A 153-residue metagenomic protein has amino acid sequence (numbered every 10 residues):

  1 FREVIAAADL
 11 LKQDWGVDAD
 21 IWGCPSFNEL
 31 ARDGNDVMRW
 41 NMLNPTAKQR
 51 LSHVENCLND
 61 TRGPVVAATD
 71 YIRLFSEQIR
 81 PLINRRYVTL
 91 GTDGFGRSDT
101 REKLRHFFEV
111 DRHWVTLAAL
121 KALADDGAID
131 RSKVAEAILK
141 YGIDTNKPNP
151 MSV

Functional and structural regions predicted by a protein language model:
F1-V153: Thiamine diphosphate
